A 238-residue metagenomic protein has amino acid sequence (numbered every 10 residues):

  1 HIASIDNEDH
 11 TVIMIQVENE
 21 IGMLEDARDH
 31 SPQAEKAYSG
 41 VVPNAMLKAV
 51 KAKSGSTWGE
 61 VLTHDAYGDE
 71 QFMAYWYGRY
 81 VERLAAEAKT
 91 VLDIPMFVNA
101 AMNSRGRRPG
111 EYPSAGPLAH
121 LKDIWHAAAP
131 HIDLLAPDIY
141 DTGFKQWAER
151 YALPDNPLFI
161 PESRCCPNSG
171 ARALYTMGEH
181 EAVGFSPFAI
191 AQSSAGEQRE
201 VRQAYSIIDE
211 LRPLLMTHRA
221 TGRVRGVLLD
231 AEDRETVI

Functional and structural regions predicted by a protein language model:
H1-K122: Polysaccharide-binding and catalytic clefts of secreted carbohydrate-active enzymes
D6, W125-H126, T176: A general structural signal for stabilizing positions within well-ordered secondary structure
Q16-I21, A100-M102, A136-D141, E162-C165: Short, flexible loop/turn elements at secondary-structure junctions
E60-G68, P95-E111, W147-Y175, E179-V183 (+1 more regions): Active-site clefts of carbohydrate-active enzymes
R107-G143, W147-A152: Extended hydrophobic/aromatic segments used for targeting, binding, or gating
L174-I238: Aromatic- and carboxylate-lined catalytic core of secreted/periplasmic carbohydrate-active enzymes
